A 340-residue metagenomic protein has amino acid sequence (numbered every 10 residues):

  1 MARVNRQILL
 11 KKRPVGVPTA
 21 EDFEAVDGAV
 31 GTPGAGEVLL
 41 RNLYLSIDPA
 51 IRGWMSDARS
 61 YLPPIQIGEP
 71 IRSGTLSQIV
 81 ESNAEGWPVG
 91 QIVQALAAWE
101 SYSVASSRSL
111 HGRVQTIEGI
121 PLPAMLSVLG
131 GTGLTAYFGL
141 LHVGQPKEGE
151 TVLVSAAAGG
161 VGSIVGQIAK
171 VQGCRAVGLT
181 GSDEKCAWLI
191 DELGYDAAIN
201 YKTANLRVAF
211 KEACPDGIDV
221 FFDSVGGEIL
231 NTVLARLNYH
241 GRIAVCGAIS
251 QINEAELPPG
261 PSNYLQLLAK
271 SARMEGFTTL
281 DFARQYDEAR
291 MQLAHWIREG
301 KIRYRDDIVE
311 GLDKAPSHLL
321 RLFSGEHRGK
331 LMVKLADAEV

Functional and structural regions predicted by a protein language model:
A2-N5, K301-I308, P316-V340: C-terminal capping/lid region of NAD(P)-dependent oxidoreductase domains
A29-I47, M55-W99: Glycine-rich beta-strand-centered segment in the early N-terminal region that forms part of a ligand/cofactor-binding
S73-Q78, G86-A156: NAD(P)H dinucleotide-binding glycine-rich loop of Rossmann-like/cofactor-binding domains, especially the beta1-alpha1
Q94, L153, I199, D219-F222: N-terminal Rossmann-like NAD(P) cofactor-binding module of classical short-chain dehydrogenase/reductase
E100-S101, G181-W188, P258-Y264: Short, glycine/polar-rich helix-capping loops at beta-to-alpha or helix-loop-helix junctions that flank or form
L126-A204: Mid-domain Rossmann-like dinucleotide-binding core that forms the NAD(H)/NADP(H) cofactor-binding site
N205-P215: Short amphipathic alpha-helix with an adjacent loop that forms part of the alpha/beta core around
E228-I302, I308, A336-V340: Glycine-rich phosphate-binding loop and adjacent beta-alpha segment of Rossmann(oid) nucleotide-cofactor-binding
